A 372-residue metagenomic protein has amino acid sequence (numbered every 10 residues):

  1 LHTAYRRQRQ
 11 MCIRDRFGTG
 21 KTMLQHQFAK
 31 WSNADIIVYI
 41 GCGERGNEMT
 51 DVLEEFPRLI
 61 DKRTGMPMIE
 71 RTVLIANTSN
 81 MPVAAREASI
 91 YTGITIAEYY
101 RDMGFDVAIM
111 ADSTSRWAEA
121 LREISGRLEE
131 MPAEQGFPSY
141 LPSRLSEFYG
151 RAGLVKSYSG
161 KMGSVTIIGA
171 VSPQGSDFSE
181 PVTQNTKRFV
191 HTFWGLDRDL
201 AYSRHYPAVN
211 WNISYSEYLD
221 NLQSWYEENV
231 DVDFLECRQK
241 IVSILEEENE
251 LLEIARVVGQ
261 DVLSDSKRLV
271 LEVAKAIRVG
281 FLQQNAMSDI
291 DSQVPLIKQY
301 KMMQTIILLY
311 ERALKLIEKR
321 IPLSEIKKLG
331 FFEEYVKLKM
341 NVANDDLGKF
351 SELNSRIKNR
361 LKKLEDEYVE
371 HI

Functional and structural regions predicted by a protein language model:
L1-R9, I13: Single conserved hydrophobic/aromatic residue that forms the stacking wall/gate of nucleotide- or nucleobase-binding
Q10, R14-E334: P-loop NTPase catalytic core
R320-I372: C-terminal amphipathic alpha-helical interaction region
